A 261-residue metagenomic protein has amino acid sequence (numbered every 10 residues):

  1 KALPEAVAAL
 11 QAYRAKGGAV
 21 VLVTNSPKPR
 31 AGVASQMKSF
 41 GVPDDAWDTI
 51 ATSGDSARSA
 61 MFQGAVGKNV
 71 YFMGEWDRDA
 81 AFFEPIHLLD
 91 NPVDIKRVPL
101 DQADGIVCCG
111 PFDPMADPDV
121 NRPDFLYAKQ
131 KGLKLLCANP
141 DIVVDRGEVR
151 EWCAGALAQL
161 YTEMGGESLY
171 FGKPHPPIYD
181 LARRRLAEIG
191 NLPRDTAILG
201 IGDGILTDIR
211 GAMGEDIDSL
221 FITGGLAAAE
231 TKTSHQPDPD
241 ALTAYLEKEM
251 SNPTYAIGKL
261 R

Functional and structural regions predicted by a protein language model:
K1, V7-V21, S26, R30-A51 (+1 more regions): Asp-based, Mg2+/Mn2+-dependent phosphohydrolase catalytic module
